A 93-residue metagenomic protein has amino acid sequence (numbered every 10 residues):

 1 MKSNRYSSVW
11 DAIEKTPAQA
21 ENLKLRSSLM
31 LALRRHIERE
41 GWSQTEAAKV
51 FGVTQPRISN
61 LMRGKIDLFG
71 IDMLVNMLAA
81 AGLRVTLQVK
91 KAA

Functional and structural regions predicted by a protein language model:
M1-A32: N-terminal flexible/basic segments that precede or flank functional cores
I37-R39: Short amphipathic helical patch at the helix-1/turn junction of helix-turn-helix
W42-R57: Short alpha-helical DNA-recognition segment
M62: DNA major-groove recognition helix of helix-turn-helix
I71-Q88: DNA major-groove recognition helix of helix-turn-helix/homeodomain DNA-binding modules
A92-A93: Short intrinsically disordered terminal tails
